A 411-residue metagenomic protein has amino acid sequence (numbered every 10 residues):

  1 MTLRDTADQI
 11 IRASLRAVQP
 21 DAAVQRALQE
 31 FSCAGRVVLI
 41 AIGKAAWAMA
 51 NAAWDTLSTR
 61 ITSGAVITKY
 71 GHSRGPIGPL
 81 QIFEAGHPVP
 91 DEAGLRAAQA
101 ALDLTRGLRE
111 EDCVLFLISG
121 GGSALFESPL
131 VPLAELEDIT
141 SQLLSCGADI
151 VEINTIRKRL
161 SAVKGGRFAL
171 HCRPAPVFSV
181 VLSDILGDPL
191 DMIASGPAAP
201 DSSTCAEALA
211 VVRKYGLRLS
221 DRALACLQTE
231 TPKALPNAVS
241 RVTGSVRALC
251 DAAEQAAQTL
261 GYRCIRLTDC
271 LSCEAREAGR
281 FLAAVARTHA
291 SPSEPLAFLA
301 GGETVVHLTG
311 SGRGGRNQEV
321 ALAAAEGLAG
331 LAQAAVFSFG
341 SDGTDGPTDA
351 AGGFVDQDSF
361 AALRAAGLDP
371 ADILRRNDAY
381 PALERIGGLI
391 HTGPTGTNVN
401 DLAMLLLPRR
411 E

Functional and structural regions predicted by a protein language model:
M1-V38, W47-L57, P88-E110, T243-A248 (+1 more regions): N-terminal glycine-/serine-/threonine-rich phosphate-binding loop
I40-A41, A65-T68, L115-G120, S179-I185 (+3 more regions): Short beta-strand segments
A52-I61, P79-I82, L102, R106 (+5 more regions): A glycine- and small-aliphatic-rich helix-loop capping segment at beta-alpha/alpha-beta transitions that lines
I67-E111, E152, I156-R157: Glycine-rich oxoanion-binding loops at beta->alpha junctions
P132-R218, L227-E230: Internal gly/pro-rich beta-alpha loop/helix module that stabilizes soluble enzyme cofactors or their anionic handles
R157, A175-F178, P200-F281, V285: Accessory alpha-helical/coil subdomains and C-terminal extensions that flank or cap enzyme catalytic cores
G261-S338, G346-P347: Active-site segments that bind and position negatively charged phosphate/pyrophosphate groups
L322-E411: Internal helix-turn-beta structural module
